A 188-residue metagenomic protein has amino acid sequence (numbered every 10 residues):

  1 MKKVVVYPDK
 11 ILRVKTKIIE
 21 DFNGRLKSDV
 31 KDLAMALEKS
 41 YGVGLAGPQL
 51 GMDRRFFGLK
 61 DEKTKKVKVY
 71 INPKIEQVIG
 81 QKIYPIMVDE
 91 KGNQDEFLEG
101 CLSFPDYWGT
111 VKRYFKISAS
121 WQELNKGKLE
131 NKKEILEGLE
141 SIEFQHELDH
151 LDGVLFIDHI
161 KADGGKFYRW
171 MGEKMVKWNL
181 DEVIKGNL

Functional and structural regions predicted by a protein language model:
M1-L188: Positively charged
